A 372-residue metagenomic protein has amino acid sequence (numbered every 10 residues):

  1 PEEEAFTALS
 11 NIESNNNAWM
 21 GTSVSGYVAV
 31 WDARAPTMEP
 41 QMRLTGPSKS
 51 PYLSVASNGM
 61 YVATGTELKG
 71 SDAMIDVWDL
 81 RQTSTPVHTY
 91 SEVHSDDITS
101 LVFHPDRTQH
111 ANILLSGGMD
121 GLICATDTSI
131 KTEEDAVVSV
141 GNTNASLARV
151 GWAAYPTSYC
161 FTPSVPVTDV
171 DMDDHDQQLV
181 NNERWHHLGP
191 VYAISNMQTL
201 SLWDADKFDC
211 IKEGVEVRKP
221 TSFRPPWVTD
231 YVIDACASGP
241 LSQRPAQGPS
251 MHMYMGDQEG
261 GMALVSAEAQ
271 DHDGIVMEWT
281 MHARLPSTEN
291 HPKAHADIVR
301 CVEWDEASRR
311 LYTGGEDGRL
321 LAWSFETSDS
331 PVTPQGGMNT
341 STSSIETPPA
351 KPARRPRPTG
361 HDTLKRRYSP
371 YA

Functional and structural regions predicted by a protein language model:
E2-D230: WD40 beta-propeller repeat blades
A145-A372: Terminal intrinsically disordered, low-complexity extensions flanking WD-repeat/beta-propeller proteins
